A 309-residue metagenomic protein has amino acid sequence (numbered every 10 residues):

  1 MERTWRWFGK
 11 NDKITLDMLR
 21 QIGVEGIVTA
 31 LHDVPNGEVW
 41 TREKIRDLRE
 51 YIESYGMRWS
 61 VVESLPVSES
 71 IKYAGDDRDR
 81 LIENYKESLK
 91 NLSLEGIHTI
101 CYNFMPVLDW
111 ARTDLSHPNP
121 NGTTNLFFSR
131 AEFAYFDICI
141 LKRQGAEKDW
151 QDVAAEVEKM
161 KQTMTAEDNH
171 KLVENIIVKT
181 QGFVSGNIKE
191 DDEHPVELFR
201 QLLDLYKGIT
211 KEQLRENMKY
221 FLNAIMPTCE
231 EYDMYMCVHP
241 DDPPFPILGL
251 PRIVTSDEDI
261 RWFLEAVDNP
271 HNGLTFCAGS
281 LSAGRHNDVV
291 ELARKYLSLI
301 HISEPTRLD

Functional and structural regions predicted by a protein language model:
M1-N11: Boundary/entry segment of secreted carbohydrate-active catalytic domains
E2-T4, E25-V28, G56-V61, H98-C101 (+3 more regions): Structural preference for beta-strand elements that scaffold enzyme active sites
G9-N11, D33, L65-P66, F104-L108 (+3 more regions): Active-site-proximal loop/turn and secondary-structure-junction residues that shape catalytic pockets, frequently
G9-R20, I82-L89, N287-A293: Short, acidic/polar
L16-G23, W40-S60, S93-L94, M226-E231 (+2 more regions): Acidic (Asp/Glu)-rich catalytic clusters
L19, I27, L92, H239 (+1 more regions): Conserved, mostly hydrophobic/aromatic
I71-G273: Active-site acidic/histidine proton-transfer and metal-coordination neighborhood in alpha/beta enzyme cores
I300-D309: Single conserved hydrophobic/aromatic residue that forms the stacking wall/gate of nucleotide- or nucleobase-binding
